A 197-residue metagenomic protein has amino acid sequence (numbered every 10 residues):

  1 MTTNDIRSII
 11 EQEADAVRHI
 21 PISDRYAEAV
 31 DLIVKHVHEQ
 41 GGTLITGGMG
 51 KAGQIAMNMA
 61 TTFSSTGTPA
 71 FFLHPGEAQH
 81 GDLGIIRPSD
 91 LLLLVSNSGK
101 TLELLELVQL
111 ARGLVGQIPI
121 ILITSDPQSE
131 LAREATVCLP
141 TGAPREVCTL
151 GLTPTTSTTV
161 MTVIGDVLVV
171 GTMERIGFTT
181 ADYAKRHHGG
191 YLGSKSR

Functional and structural regions predicted by a protein language model:
M1-E39: An N-terminal, well-structured beta->alpha segment
D31, G81, R186-H187: Residue-level signal for alpha-helical context at structural boundaries
V34, T43-I176: Glycine-rich phosphate-binding loops that contact phosphosugars or nucleotide phosphates
H38-I45, M49, G189-R197: Glycine-rich phosphate/diphosphate-binding loops and the adjacent beta-loop-alpha structural elements that coordinate
R133, V147, E174-R197: Internal, active-site/partner-interface "lid" segment
